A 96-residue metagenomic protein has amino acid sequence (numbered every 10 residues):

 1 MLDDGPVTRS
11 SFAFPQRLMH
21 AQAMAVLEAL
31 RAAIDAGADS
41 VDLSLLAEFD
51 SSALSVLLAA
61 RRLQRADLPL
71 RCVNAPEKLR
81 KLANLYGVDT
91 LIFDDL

Functional and structural regions predicted by a protein language model:
M1-S52, A59-L96: STAS-like cytosolic regulatory interaction modules
